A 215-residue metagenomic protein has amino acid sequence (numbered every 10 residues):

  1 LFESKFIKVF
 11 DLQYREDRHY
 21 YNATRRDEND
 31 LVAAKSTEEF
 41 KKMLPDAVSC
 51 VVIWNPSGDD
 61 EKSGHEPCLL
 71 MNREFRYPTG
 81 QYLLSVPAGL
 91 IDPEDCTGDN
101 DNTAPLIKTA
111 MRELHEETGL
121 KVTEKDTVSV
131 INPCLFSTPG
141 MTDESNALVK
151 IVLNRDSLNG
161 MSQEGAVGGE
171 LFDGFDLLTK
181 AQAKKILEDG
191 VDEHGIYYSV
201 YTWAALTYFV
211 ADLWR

Functional and structural regions predicted by a protein language model:
L1-L83, L90-E116, L120-Q163, D176-A181 (+1 more regions): N-terminal leader/linker segments that precede catalytic domains of diphosphate-processing enzymes
A166-F172: Short glycine-enriched loop/turn motifs at secondary-structure junctions
